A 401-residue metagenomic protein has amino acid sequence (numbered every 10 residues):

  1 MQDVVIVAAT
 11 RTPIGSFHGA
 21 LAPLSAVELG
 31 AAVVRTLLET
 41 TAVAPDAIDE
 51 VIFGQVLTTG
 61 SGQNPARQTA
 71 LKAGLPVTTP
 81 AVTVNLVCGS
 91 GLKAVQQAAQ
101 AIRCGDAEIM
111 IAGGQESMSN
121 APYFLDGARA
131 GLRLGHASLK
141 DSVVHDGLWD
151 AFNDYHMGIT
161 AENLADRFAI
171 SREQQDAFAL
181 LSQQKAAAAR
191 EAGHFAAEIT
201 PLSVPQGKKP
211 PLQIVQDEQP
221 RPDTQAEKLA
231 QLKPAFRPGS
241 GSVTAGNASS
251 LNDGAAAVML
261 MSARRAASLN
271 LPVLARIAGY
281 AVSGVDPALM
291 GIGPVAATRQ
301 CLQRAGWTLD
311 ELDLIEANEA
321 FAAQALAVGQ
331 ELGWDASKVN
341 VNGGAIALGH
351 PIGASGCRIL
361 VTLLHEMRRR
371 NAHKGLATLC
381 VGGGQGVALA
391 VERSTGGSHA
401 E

Functional and structural regions predicted by a protein language model:
M1-S25, T36, L139, Q225-I292 (+6 more regions): Condensing-enzyme catalytic core mediating Claisen C-C bond formation in acyl metabolism
M1-S61, P65-A73, P80, T160-R172 (+5 more regions): Conserved active-site "lid/cap" helical segment
R11-T12, P23-V27, A31, T40 (+4 more regions): N-terminal extracellular/periplasmic Venus flytrap/periplasmic-binding protein-like
D46-G54, P80-N85, M110-Q115, D176-L181 (+5 more regions): Beta-strand segments within the central parallel beta-sheet cores of soluble alpha/beta enzyme folds
Q55-I109, F152-H156, D223-S250, E331-R358 (+2 more regions): Conserved catalytic cysteine-centered active-site region of acyl-thioester-dependent Claisen-condensing enzymes
L86-E116, I159, A165-H194, A257-R264 (+3 more regions): Active-site-proximal alpha-helical scaffold in enzymes
I109-N163: Flexible glycine-/small-residue-enriched beta->alpha junction loops that bind anionic phosphate/pyrophosphate groups
T160-E162, F195-E198, Q206, A278-A347: Active-site pocket-lining segment
